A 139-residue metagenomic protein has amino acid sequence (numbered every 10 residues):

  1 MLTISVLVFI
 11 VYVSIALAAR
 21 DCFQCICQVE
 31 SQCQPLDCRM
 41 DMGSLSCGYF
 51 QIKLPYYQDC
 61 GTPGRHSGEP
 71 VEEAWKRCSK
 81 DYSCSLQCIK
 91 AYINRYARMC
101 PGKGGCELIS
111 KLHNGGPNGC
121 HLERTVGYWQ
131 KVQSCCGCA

Functional and structural regions predicted by a protein language model:
L2-A18: Cleavable N-terminal signal peptides of Sec/SRP-targeted secreted and luminal proteins
S14-A18, C25, G127-Y128: Secretory-pathway extracellular proteins and peptide precursors enriched for disulfide-bonded cysteines
A19-Q34, D41, I52, I89 (+1 more regions): Short, functionally critical alpha-helical segments immediately adjacent to catalytic or ligand/cofactor-binding
Q28-E73, S85: Secreted/periplasmic proteins that engage bacterial cell-wall peptidoglycan
P35, H121-E123: Extracytoplasmic/secreted cell-surface and envelope-processing proteins
C47, G127-Q130: A general alpha-helical scaffold signature found inside nucleotide-binding enzyme cores
Y57-C120, W129-A139: Alpha-helical segment that forms one wall of the substrate-binding/catalytic cleft in peptidoglycan-active domains
